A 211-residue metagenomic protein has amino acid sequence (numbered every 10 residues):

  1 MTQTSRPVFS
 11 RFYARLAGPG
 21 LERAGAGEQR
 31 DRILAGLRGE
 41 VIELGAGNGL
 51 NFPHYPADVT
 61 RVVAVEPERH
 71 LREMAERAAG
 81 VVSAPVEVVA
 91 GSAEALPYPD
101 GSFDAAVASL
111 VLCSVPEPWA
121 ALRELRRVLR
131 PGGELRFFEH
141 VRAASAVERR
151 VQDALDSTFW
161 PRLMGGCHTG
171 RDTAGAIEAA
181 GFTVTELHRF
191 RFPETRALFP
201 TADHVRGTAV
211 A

Functional and structural regions predicted by a protein language model:
M1-G39, L50-H54, H70, Q152-D153: Conserved class I S-adenosyl-L-methionine
P7-S10, A14-R23, F138-F199: C-terminal alpha-helical "lid/dimerization" subdomain adjacent to the S-adenosyl-L-methionine
I42-A95: Class I SAM-dependent methyltransferase SAM/SAH-binding core
E94-A106: A short acidic, Gly/Pro-enriched loop at the edge of an enzyme's catalytic core that lines a small-molecule cofactor
D104-E117: A short SAM/SAH-binding and catalytic strip from SAM-dependent methyltransferases
W119-E134: A short glycine-rich, Lys/Arg-flanked "PGG" loop and its adjoining helix->strand segment in the class I
H204-A211: C-terminal lobe and adjacent flexible extensions of AdoMet/dcAdoMet transferase-like proteins
